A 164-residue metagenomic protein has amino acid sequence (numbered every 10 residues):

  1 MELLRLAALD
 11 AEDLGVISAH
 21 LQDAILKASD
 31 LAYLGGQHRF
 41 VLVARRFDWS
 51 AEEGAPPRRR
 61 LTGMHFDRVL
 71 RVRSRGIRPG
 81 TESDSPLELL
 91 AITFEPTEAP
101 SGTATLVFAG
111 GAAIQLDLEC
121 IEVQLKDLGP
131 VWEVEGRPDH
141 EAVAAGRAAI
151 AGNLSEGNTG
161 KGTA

Functional and structural regions predicted by a protein language model:
M1-A164: Surface-exposed, interaction-prone regions used to assemble/regulate multi-protein complexes
